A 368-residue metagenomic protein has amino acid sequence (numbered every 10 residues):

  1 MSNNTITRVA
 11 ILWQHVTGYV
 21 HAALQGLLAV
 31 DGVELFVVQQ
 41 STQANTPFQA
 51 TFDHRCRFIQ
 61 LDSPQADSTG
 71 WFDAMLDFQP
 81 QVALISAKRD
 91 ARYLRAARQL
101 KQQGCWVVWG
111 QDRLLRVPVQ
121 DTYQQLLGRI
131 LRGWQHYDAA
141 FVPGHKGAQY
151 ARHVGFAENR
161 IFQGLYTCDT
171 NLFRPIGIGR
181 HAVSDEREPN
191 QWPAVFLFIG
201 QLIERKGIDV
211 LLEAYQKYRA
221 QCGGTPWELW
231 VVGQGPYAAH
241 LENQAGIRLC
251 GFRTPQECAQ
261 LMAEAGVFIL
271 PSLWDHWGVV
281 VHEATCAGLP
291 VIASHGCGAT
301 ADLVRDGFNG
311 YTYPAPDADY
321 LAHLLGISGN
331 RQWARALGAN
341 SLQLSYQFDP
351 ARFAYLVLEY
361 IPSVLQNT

Functional and structural regions predicted by a protein language model:
W106-Q125, H136-A139: A short, histidine- and acid-enriched strand-loop-helix "catalytic/donor-clamping" loop that lines the nucleotide-sugar
H136-D185, Q191: Donor nucleotide-sugar binding/catalytic pocket of nucleotide-sugar-dependent glycosyltransferases
S184-K206, L212-Q216: Conserved donor-binding/catalytic core segment of Leloir-type glycosyltransferases
A239-Q256: Nucleotide-activated donor-binding/catalytic signature segment of Leloir-type glycosyltransferases, i.e., the conserved
G251, D306-G307, Y311-A318, G326-Q332: Conserved acidic donor-binding segment of nucleotide-sugar-dependent glycosyltransferases
F252-R253, Q260-A265: Short alpha-helical donor nucleotide-sugar binding micro-motif in glycosyltransferases
L273: Aromatic "clamp/platform" in nucleotide-sugar-dependent glycosyltransferases that forms part of the donor/acceptor
P290-S294: Short hydrophobic beta-strand element within catalytic cores of glycosyltransferases and related nucleotide-activated
